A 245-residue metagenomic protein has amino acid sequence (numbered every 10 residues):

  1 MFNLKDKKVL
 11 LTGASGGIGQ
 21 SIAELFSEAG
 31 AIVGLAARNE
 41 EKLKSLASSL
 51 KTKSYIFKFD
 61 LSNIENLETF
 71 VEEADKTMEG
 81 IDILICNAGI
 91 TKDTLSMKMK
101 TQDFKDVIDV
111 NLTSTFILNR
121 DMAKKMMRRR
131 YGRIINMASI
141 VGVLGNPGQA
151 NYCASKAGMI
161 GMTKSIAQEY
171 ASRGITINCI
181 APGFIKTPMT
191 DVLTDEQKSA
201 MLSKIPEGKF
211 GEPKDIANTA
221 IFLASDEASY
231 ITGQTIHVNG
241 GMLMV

Functional and structural regions predicted by a protein language model:
S15-G16: Conserved glycine-rich cofactor-binding loop
A29-L46: Conserved glycine-rich Rossmann-like NAD(P)H-binding loop of the short-chain dehydrogenase/reductase
L95-S96, K100-I108, T190, M201: Substrate-binding pocket helix/loop in short-chain dehydrogenase/reductase
N119, S155, T163: Active-site helix of classical SDR
K124, Q168-S172, S229: Alpha-helical segment proximal to the catalytic Tyr-Lys
S139: Residue(s) in the substrate-gating loop at a strand-loop-helix junction that position the organic substrate next
A171, T176, I231-G233, N239: Short, small/polar-rich loop/turn modules that mediate ligand/substrate recognition or access, typified
